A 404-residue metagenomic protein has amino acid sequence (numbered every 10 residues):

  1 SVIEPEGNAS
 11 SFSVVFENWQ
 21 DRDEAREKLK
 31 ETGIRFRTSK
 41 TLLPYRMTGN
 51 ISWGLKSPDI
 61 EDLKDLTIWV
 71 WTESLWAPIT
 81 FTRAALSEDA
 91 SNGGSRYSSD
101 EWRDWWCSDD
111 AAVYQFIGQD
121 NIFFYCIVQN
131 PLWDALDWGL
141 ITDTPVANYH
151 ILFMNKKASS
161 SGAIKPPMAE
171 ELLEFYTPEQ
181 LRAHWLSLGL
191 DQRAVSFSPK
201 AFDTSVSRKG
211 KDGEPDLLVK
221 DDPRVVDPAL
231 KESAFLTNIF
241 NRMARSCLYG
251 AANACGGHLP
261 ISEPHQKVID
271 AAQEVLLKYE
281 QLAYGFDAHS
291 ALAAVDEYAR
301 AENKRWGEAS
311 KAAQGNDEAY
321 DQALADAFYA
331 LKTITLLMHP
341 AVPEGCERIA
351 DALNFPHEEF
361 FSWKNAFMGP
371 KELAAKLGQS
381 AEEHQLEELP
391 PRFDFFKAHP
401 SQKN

Functional and structural regions predicted by a protein language model:
S1-K30, D296, R300-N404: Basic, alpha-helical terminal appendages of large translation-related enzymes
S1-N253, V295: Structured secondary-structure scaffolds
A111-V113, Y149-A158, P264-E274, N354-F367: Short, mixed-charge aromatic SLiMs
E174, L230, Q281-Y284, H339: Alpha-solenoid HEAT/Armadillo repeat architecture
D191, L218-D222, C247-A293, E297-D317: Active-site-proximal binding-pocket segments
A229, L236, Y284-A291, N316-A323 (+1 more regions): Residue-level recognition of alpha-helical structural elements
E232, L236-M243, V268-A271, A291-Y298 (+1 more regions): Amphipathic alpha-helix face/heptad-repeat signature
